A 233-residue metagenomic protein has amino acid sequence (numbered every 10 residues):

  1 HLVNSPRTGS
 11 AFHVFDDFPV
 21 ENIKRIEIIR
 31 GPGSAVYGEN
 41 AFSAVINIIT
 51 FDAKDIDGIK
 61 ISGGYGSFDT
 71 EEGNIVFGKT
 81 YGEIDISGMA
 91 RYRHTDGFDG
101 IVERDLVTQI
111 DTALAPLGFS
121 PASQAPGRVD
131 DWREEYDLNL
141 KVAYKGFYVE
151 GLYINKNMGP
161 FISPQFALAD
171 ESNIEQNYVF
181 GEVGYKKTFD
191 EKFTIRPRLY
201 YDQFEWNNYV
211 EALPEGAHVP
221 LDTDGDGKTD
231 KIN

Functional and structural regions predicted by a protein language model:
L2-R30: Short acidic/polar hinge/loop motifs at secondary-structure boundaries that mediate gating or recognition
L2-S5, G33-V36, T95: Short beta-strands and strand-coil junctions in structured, solvent-facing domains, enriched
T8, D55, G64, V76-N173 (+1 more regions): Periplasmic-side early beta-strands and strand-to-turn transitions of outer-membrane beta-barrels
F12-D16, I28, N40-G64, E71-F77: N-terminal periplasmic accessory domains that precede and gate Gram-negative outer-membrane beta-barrel machines
H13, A41-S43, G64, T70-E72 (+4 more regions): Transmembrane beta-barrel architecture of outer-membrane proteins
R25, R30, V45, K60-S62 (+4 more regions): Membrane-embedded beta-strand positions in outer-membrane beta-barrel channels/transporters
K141-N157, Q176-N233: Face-selective signature of the C-terminal outer-membrane beta-barrel domain
